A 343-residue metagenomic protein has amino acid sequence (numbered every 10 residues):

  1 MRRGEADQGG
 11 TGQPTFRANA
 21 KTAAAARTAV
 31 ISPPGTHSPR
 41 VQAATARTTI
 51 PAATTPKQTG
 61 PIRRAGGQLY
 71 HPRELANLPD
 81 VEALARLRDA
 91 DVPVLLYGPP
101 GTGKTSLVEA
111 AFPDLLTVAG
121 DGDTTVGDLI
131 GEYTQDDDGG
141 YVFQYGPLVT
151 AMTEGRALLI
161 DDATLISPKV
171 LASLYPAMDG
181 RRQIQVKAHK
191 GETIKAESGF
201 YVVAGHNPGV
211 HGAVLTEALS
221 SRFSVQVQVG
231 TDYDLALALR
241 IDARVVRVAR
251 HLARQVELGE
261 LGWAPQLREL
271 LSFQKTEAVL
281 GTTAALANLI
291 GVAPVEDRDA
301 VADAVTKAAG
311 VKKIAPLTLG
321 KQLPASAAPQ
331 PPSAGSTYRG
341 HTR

Functional and structural regions predicted by a protein language model:
M1-R343: C-terminal regulatory/interaction module of P-loop NTP-utilizing enzymes
